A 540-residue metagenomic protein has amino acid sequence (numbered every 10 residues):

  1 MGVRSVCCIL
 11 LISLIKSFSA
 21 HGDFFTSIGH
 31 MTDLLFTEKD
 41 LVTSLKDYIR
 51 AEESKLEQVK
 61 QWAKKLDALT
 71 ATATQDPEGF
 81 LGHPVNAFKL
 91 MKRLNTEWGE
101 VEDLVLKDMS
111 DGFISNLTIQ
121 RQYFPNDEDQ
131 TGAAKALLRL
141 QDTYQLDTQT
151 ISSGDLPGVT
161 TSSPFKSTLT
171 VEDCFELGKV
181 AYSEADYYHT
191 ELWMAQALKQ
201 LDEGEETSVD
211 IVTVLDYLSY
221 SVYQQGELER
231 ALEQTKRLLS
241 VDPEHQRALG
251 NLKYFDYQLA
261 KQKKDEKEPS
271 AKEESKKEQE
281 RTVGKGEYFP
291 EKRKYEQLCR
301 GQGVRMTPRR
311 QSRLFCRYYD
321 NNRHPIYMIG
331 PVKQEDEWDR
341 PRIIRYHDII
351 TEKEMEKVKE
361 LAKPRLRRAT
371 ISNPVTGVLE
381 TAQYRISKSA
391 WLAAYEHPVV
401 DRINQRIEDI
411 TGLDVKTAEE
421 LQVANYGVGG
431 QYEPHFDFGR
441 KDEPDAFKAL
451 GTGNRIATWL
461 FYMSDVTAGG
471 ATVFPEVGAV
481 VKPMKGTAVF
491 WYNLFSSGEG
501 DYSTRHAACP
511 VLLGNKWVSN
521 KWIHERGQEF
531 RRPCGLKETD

Functional and structural regions predicted by a protein language model:
G2-A488, L494-D540: Fe(II)/2-oxoglutarate oxygenase catalytic core
